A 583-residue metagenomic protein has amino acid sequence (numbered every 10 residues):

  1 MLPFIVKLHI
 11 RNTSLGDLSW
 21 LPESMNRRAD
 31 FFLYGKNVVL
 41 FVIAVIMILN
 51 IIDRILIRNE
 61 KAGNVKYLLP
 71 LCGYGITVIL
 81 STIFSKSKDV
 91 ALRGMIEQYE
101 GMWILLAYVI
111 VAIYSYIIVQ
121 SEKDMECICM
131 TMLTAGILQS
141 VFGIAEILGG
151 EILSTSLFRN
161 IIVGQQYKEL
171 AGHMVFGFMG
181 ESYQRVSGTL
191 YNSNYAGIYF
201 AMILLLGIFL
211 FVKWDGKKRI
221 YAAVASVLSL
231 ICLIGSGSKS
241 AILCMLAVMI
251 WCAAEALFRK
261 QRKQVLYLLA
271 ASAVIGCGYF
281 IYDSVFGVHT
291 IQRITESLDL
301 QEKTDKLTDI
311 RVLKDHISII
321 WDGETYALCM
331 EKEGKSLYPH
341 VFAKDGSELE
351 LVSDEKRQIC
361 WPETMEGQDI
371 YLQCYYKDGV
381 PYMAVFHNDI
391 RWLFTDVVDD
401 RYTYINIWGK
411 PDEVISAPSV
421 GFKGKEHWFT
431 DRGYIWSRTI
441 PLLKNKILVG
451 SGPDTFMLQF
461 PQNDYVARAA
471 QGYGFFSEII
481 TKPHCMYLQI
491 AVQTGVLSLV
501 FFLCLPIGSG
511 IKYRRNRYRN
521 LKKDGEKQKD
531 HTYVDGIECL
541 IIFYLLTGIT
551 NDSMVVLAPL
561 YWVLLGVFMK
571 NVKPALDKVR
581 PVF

Functional and structural regions predicted by a protein language model:
M1-K7, K36-D53, K66, P70-K88 (+6 more regions): Alpha-helical transmembrane segments of multi-pass inner-membrane proteins
H9-L21, I152-G164, G450, F460: Interfacial/capping segments of alpha-helical transmembrane domains
S14-L33, V90-A91, G172-T189, Y434 (+1 more regions): Juxtamembrane membrane-water interface segments that cap and precede transmembrane helices
L92-M102: Non-cytosolic membrane-interface motifs at loop->transmembrane helix junctions
E151, N192, G323-T325, C329-E331 (+2 more regions): TM-adjacent membrane-interface loops and short helices in multi-pass inner/ER membrane proteins
E350, E355-H427, L442: Long, low-complexity, polar/charged, intrinsically disordered or flexibly structured peripheral segments
